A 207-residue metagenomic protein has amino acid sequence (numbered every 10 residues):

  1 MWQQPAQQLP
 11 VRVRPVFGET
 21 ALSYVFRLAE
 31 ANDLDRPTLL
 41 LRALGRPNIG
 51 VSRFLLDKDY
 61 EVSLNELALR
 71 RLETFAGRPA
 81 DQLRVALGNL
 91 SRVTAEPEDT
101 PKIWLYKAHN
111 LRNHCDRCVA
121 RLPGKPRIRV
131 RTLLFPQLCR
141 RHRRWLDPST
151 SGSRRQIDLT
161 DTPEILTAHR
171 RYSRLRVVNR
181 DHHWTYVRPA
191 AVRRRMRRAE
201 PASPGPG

Functional and structural regions predicted by a protein language model:
M1-H109, A199-P206: A structured, charge-rich N-terminal accessory region that forms the first stable segment of a protein and links
Q8, R140-G207: Domain-exit/linker segments immediately C-terminal to small folded modules
P101-R171: Cys/His-rich short segments
